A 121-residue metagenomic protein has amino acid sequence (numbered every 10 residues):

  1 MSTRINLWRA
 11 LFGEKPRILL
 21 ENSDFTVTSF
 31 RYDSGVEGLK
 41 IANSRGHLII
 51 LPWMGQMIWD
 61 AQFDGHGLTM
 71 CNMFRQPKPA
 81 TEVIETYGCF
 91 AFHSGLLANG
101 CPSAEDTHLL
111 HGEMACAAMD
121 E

Functional and structural regions predicted by a protein language model:
M1-E121: Surface-exposed acidic/polar loop and edge beta-strand patches at domain peripheries
